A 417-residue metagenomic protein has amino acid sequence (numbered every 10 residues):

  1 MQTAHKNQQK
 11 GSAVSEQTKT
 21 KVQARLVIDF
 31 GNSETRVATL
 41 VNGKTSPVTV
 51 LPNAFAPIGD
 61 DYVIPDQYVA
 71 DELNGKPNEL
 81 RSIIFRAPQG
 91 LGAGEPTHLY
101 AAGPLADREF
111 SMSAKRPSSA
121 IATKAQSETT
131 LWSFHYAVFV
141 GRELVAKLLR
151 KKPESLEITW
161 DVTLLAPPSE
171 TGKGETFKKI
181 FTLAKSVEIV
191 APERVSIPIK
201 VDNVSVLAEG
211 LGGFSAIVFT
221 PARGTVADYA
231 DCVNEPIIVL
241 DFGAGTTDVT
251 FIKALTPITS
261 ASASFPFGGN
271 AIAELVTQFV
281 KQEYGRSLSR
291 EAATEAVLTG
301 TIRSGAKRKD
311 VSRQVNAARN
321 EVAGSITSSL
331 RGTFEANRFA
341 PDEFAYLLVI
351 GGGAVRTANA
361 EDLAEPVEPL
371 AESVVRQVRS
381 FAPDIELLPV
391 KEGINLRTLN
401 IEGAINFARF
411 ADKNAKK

Functional and structural regions predicted by a protein language model:
Q2-I237, Q314-R319, G324-Y346, G353-V378 (+1 more regions): Nucleotide/phosphate-binding catalytic cleft detector across ATP-hydrolyzing and phosphate-transferring enzymes
I28-E34, A230-T247, I252-L255, P266-N270 (+1 more regions): A short acidic Gly-Thr/Ser loop motif
G43, D107, L255-T256, G285 (+1 more regions): Detector for glycine-centered tight turns/loop "hinges" at secondary-structure junctions
F55-K76, G210, F214, A222 (+1 more regions): Glycine-rich phosphate-binding loop plus the immediately following alpha-helix
E109-S111, V249-A254, S304-K307, V378-F381: Short amphipathic alpha-helical segments, especially helix-boundary/capping motifs
L144, S155, V187, I197-P198 (+4 more regions): Secondary-structure boundary elements
E188-I189, A263, I302: Short acidic-hydrophobic surface loop/beta-edge motif
E274-A336: C-terminal amphipathic alpha-helical segment
